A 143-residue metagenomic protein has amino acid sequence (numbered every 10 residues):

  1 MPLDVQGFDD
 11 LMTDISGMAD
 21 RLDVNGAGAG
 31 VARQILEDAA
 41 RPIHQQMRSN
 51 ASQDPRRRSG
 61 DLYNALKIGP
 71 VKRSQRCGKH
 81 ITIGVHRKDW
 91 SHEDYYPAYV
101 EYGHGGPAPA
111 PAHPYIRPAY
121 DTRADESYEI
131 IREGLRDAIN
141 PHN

Functional and structural regions predicted by a protein language model:
M1-T82, K88, P97-N143: Short, Lys/Arg-rich flexible segments
